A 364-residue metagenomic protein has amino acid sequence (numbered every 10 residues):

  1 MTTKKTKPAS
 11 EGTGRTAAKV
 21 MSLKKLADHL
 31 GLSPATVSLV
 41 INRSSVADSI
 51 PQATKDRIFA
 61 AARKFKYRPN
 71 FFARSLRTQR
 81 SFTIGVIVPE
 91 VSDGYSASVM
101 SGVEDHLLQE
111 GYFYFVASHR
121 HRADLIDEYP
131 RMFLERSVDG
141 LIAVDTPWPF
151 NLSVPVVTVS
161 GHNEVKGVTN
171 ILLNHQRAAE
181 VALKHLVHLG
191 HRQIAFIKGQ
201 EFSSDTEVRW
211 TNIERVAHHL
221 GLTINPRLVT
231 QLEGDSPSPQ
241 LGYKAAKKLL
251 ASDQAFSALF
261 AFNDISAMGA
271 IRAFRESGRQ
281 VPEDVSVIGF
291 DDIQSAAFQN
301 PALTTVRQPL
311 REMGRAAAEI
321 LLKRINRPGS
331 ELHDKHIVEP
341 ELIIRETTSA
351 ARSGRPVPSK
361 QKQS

Functional and structural regions predicted by a protein language model:
M1-A9, G14-A18, Q79-K184, H188 (+3 more regions): Alpha-helical recognition/docking segments in bacterial nutrient-uptake and carbohydrate-utilization systems
M1-Q79: N-terminal helix-turn-helix DNA-binding module of bacterial transcription factors
M1-T13, H218, H333, S353-S364: Polybasic, lysine-enriched low-complexity intrinsically disordered terminal tails
P34-L39, L76-V91, Q193-Q200: Short beta-strand segments enriched in small/hydrophobic residues
P89-S98, A117-L125, I171-V181, I197-K247 (+4 more regions): Hinge/beta->alpha junction and helix N-cap segments in small-molecule ligand-binding domains
Q193, I224-L228, Q280-V287: Short acidic capping loops at alpha-helix termini that bridge into adjacent secondary structure
K247-S364: Flexible loop/turn connectors
